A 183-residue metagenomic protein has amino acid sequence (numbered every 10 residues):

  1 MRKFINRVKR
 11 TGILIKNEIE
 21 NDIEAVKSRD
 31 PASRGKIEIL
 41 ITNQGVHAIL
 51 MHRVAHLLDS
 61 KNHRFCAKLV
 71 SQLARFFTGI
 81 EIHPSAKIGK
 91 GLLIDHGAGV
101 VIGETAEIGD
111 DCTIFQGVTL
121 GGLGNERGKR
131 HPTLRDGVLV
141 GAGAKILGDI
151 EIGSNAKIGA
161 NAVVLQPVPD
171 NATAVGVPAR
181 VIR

Functional and structural regions predicted by a protein language model:
M1-T78: Terminal amphipathic alpha-helical/low-complexity segments used for targeting or macromolecular assembly
I41-G45, L50-R53, A86, L92 (+2 more regions): Solvent-exposed, flexible loop/coil residues
C66, V70, T113, L123-G124: Extended, non-globular alpha-helical segments
T78, H83-P84, G89-K90, D95-E104 (+11 more regions): Left-handed beta-helix
R127: Catalytic-pocket segment enriched in acidic/His residues
